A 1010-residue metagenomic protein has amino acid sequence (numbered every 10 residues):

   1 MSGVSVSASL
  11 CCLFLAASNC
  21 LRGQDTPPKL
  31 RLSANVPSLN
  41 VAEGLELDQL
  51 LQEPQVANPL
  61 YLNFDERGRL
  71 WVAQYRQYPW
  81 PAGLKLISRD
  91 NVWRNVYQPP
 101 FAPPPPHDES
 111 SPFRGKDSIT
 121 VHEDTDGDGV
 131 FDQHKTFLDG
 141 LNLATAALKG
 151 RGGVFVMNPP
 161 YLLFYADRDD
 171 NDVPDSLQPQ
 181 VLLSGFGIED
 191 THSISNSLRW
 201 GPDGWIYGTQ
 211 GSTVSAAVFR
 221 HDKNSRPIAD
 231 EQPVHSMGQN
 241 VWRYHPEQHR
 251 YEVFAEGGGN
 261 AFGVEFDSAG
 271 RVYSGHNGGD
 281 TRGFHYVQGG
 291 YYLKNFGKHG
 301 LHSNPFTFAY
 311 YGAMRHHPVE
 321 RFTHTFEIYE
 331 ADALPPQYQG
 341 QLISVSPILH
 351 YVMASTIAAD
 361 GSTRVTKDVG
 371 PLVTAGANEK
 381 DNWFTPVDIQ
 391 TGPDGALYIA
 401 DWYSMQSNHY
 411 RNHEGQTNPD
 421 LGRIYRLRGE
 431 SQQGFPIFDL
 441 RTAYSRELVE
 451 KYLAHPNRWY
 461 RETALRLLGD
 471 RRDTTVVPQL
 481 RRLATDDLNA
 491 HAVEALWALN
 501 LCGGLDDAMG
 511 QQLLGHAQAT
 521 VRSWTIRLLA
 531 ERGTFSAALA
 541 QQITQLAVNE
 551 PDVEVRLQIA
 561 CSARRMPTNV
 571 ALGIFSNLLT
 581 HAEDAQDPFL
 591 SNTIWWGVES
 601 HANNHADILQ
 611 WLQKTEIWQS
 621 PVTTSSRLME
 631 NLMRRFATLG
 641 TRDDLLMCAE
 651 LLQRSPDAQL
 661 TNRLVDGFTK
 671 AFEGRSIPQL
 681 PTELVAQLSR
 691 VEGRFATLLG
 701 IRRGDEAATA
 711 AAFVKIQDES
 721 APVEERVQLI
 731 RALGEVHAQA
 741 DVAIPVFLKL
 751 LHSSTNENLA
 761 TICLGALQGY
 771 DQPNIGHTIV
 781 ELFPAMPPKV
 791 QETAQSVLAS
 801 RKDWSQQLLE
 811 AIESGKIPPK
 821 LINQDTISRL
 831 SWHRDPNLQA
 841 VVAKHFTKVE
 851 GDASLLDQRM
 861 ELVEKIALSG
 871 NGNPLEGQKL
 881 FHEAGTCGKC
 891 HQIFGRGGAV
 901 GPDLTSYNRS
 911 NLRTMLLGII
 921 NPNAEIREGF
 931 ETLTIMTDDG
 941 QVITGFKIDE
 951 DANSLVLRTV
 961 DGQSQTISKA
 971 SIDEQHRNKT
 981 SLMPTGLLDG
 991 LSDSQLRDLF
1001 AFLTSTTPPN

Functional and structural regions predicted by a protein language model:
S5-S18: Bacterial N-terminal signal peptides
Q24-E450, R458, L465-R482, D487-E616 (+3 more regions): Beta-propeller blade termini and top-face loops
L39, N171, K879-D903, E925-R927 (+5 more regions): Periplasmic/extracellular electron-transfer cofactor-ligation site, primarily the c-type cytochrome heme-c attachment
L50, G152-V154, P160, L397 (+7 more regions): C-terminal capping alpha-helices of c-type cytochrome domains
K149-G150, F155, L183, D267 (+15 more regions): Extended surface/linker regions that mediate inter-domain or inter-protein docking in multi-component redox
G279, P902-L917: Conserved glycine-bearing catalytic or ligand-binding loops at nucleotide- and phosphate-handling centers of large
I389, A400, I424-L427, G877-L880 (+2 more regions): The canonical Cys-X-X-Cys-His
A400, E414-G415, P419-G422, L427-H882 (+3 more regions): Long, ordered, helix-rich scaffold segments
